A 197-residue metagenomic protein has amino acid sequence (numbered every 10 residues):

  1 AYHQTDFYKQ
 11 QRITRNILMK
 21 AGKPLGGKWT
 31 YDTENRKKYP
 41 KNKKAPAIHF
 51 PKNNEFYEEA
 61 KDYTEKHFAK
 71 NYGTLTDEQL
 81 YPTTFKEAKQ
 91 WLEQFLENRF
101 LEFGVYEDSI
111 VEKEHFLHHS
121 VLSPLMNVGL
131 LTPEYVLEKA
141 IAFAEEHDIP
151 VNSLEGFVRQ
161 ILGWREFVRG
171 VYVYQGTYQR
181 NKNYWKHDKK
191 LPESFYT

Functional and structural regions predicted by a protein language model:
A1-P82: Beta-rich, aromatic/charged-enriched effector core domains that present basic-aromatic interfaces for binding
E87-T197: Gly/Thr-rich phosphate-binding loop signature of adenosyl cofactor/nucleotide-binding cores
